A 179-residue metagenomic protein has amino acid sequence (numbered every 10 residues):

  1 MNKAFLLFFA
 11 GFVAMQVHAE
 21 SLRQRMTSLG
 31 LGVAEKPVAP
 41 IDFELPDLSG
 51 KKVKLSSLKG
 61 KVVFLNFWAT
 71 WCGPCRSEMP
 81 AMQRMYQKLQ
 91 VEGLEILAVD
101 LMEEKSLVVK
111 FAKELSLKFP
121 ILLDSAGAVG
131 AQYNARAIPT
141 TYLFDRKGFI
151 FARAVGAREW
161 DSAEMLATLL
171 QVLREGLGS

Functional and structural regions predicted by a protein language model:
M1-D42, A163, S179: N-terminal targeting signals for export/organelle localization
D42-V63: A short beta-strand-turn-helix
F43, L58, F67-W68, F111 (+2 more regions): Conserved hydrophobic/aromatic "anchor" residues that stabilize well-ordered secondary structure elements
K61-V63, F67-W71, A137: Short pre-active-site segment immediately N-terminal to redox-active cysteine/selenocysteine motifs in thiol-based
F64-N66, A98, L143: Hydrophobic beta-strand core positions in alpha/beta domains
F67-R84: Conserved redox-active cysteine motifs that mediate thiol-disulfide chemistry, especially di-cysteine Cys-X(1-2)-Cys
G93-K105, L117-A126: Thiol-based oxidoreductase modules, predominantly thioredoxin-like and allied folds used for disulfide exchange
K110-K118, D124-Q171: Thiol/disulfide oxidoreductase modules built on the thioredoxin-like
